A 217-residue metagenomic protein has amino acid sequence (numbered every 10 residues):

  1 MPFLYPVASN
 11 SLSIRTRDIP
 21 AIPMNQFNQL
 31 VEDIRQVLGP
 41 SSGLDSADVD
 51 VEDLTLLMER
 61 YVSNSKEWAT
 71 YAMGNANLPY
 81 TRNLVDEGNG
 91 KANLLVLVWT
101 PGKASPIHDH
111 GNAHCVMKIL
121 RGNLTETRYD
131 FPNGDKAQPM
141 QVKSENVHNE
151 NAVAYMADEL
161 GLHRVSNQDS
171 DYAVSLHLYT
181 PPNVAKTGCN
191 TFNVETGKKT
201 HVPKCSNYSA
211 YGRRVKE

Functional and structural regions predicted by a protein language model:
P2-K66: N-terminal leader/capping segments at the start of a protein or of a new domain
N75-P101: A short glycine-rich, His/Asp/Glu-containing loop-to-beta-strand
L95-H110, D158-L160: Conserved short histidine dyad/triad with adjacent acidic residue
P101, N112-T127: Glycine- and acidic-residue-biased ligand/ion/polar-headgroup-sensing regions
V116-K118, S170-A185: A short hydrophobic beta-strand segment most commonly corresponding to one strand of the jelly-roll/cupin
F131-L162, T200, K204: Short acidic-glycine-tyrosine-enriched beta hairpin
A157-L176: Ligand-binding loop in jelly-roll beta-barrel domains
F192-E217: Long hydrophobic alpha-helical segments typical of transmembrane helices together with their membrane-interfacial
